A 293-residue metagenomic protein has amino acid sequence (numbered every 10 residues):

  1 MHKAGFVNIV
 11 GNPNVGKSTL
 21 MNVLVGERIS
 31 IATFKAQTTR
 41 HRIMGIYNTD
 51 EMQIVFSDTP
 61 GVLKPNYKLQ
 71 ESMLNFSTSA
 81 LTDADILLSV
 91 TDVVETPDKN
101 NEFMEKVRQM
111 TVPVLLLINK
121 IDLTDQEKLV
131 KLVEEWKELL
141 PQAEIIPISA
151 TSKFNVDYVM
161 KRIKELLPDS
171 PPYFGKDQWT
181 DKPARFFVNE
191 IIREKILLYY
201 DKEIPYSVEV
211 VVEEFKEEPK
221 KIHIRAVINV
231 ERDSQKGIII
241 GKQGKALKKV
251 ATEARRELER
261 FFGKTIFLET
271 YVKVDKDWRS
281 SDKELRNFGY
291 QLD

Functional and structural regions predicted by a protein language model:
M1-L81: Conserved G1/Walker A P-loop phosphate-binding module
G16, N155, A246: Conserved glycine(s) of the Walker
S30-A32, K99, P171-G175, L198-E209: Active-site phosphate-binding and catalytic loops of NTP-dependent enzymes
T39, V62-K64, T96-P97, T124-D125 (+1 more regions): Catalytic P-loop NTPase motifs of RecA-like helicase/translocase cores
E51, N75-A143, K216-E218: Conserved C-terminal guanine-recognition region of P-loop GTPase G domains, centered on the G4
D58, N119, S149: Active-site glycine-centered loops adjacent to acidic/histidine catalytic or metal-binding residues that shape
P113, D122-T180: Canonical P-loop GTPase G-domain recognition
A184-D293: P-loop NTP-binding site
